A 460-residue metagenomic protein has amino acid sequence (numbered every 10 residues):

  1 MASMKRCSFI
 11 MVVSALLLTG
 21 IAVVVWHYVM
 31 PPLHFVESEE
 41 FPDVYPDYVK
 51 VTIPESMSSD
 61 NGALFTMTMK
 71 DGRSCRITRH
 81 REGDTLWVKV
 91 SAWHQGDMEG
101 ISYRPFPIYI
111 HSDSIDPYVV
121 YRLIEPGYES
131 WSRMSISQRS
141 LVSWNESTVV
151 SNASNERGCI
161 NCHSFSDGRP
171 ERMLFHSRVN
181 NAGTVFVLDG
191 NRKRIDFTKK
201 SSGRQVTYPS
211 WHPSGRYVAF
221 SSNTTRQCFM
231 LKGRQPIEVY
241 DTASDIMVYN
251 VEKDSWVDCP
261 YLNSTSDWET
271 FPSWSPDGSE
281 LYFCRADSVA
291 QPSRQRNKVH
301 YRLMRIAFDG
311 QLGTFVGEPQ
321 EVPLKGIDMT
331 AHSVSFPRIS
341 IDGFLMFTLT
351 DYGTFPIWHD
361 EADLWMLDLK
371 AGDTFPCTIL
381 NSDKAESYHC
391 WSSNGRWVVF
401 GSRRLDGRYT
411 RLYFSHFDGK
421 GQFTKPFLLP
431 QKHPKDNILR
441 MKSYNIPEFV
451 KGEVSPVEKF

Functional and structural regions predicted by a protein language model:
M1-A2, D436: General helical secondary-structure elements
A2-V24: N-terminal Sec-pathway targeting helices
W26-F460: Sequence signature of WD/YWTD-type beta-propeller architectures
